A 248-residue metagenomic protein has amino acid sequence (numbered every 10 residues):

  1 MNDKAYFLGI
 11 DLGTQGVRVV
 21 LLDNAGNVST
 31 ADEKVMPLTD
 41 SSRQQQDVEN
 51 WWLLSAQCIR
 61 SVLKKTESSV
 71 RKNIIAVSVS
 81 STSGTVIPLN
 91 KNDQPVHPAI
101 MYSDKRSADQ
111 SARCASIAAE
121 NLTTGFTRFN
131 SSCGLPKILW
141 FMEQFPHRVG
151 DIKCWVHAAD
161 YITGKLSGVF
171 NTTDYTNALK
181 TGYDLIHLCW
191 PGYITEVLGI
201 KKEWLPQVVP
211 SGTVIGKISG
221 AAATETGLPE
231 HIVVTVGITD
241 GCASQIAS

Functional and structural regions predicted by a protein language model:
M1-H97, D151, A223-T224, L228-V233: N-terminal glycine/serine-rich phosphate-binding loop of ATP-dependent small-molecule kinases, especially carbohydrate
T14, A25, N121-G241: Gly/Ser/Thr-rich active-site cleft segment
E33-K34, M101, T176: Residue-level structural signal for beta-strand termini and adjacent loop
D40-R43, Q110-R113, Y183-D184: Short, charged, surface-exposed secondary-structure boundary motifs
W52-A56, R60, A108, A112 (+1 more regions): Generic alpha-helical structural signal
D104: Carbohydrate-associated surface elements
C114-E120: Acceptor-binding helix/loop patch of EC 2.4 sugar-transfer enzymes, predominantly nucleotide-sugar-dependent
A243-I246: Thiamine diphosphate
